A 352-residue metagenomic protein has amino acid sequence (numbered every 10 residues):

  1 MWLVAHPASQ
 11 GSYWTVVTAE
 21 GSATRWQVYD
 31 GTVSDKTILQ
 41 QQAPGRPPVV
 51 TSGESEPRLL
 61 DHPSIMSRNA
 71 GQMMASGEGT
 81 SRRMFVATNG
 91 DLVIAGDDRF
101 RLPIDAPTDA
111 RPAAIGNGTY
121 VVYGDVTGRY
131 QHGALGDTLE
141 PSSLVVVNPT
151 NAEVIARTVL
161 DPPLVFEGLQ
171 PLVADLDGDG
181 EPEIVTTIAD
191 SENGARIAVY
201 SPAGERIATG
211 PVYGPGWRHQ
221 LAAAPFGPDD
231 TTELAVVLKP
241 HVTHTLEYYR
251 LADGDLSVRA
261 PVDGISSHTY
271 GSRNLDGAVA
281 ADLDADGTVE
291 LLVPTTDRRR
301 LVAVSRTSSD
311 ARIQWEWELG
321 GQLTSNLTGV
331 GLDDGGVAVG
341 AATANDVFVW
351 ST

Functional and structural regions predicted by a protein language model:
M1-T352: Beta-propeller-forming repeat regions
